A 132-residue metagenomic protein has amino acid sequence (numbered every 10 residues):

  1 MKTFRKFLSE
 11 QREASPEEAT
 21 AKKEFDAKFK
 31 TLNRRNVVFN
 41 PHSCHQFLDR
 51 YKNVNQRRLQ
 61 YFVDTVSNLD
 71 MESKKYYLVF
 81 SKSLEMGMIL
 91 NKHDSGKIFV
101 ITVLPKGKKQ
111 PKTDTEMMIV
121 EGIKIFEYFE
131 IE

Functional and structural regions predicted by a protein language model:
K2-E132: Ribonuclease/tRNase effector modules and their secretory precursors
